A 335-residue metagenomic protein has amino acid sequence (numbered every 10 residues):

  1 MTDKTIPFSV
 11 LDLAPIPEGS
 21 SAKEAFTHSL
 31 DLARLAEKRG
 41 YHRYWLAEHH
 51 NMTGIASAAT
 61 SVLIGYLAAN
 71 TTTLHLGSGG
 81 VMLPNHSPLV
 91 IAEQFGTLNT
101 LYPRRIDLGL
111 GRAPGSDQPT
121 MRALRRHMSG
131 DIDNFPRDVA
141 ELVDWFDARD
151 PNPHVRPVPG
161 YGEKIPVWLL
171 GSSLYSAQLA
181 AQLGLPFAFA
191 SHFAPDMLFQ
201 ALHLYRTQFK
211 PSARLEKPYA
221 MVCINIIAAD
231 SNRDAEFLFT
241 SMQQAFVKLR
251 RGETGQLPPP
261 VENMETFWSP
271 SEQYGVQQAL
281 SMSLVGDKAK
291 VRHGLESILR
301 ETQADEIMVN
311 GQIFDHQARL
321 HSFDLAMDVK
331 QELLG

Functional and structural regions predicted by a protein language model:
M1-T71, L334: N-terminal beta1-alpha1-beta2 module of alpha/beta enzyme domains
T2-K4, E37, I64-T72, N99-R105 (+3 more regions): Acidic (Asp/Glu)-rich catalytic clusters
P7, L11-A22, P84-D147, F187: Flexible, glycine-rich active-site loops centered on histidine and acidic residues that chelate a metal or position
F8, A36, G40, E48 (+6 more regions): Conserved, mostly hydrophobic/aromatic
F8-D12, Y44-L46, L76-S78, I106-L110 (+4 more regions): Hydrophobic faces of well-ordered beta-strands that scaffold small-molecule active sites in alpha/beta enzyme cores
D12-T27, V81-L89, Y161-G171, A279-K288: Active-site mouth loops of central-metabolism enzymes
M128-R156, M197-A304, Q331-L334: An alpha-helical appendage that flanks or caps ligand/catalytic pockets
A177, A181-D196, A201-L202: A conserved active-site cap/scaffold subdomain adjacent to cofactor or substrate pockets
